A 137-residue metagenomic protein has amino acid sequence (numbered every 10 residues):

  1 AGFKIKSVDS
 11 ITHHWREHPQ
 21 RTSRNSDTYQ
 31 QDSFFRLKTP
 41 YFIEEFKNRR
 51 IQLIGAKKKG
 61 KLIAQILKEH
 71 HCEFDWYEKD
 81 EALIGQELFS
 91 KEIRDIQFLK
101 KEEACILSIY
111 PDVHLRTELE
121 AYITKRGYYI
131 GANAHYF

Functional and structural regions predicted by a protein language model:
A1-S10: A short, conserved alpha-helix in the catalytic core of glycosyltransferases
K6, R50-I54, C105: Conserved beta-strand elements of the Class I
S10-H18, R24-N48: Catalytic core of nucleotide-sugar-dependent glycosyltransferases
T12-H13, Q20-R21, A56-G60, E81-A82 (+1 more regions): Short, solvent-exposed loop/turn segments at secondary-structure junctions
E17, L62-Q65, R116-E120: Short glycine-/acidic-enriched loop or helix-start segments at secondary-structure transitions that form or flank
N48-K68: Glycine-rich adenosine-cofactor-binding loop
F74-D80: Short internal beta-strands
A82-F137: Phosphate-bearing ligand-interacting subdomains that bind or position ATP/ADP/UDP/GDP/NAD(P) or nucleotide-linked
